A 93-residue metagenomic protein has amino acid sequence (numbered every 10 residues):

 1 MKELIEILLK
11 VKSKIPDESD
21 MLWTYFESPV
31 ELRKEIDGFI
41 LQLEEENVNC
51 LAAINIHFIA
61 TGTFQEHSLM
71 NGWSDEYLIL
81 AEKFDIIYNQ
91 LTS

Functional and structural regions predicted by a protein language model:
M1-V30, D85-L91: Short terminal alpha-helical segments
K2, E6, E27, E31-K34 (+3 more regions): Alpha-helix boundary/N-cap detector
I15-Q65: Amphipathic alpha-helical interaction modules
I56-S93: Amphipathic alpha-helical binding modules
